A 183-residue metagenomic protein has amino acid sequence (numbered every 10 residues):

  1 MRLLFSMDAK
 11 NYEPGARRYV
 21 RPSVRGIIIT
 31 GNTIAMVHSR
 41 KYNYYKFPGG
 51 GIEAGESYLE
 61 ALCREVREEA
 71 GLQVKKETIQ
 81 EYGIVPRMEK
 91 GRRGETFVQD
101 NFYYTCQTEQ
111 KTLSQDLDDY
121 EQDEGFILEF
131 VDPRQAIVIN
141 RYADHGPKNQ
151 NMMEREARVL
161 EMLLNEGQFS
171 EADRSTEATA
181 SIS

Functional and structural regions predicted by a protein language model:
M1-R25: Acidic, metal-coordinating catalytic segment for phosphate/diphosphate chemistry, firing primarily on the Nudix
A16-V20, G94-D100, Y120-G125: A generic structural micro-feature
I29-E69, Q73: Conserved Nudix-box catalytic region and its N-terminal flanking loop in Nudix hydrolases and closely related
G31-T33, Q107-T112, P133-Q135: Short loop segments at secondary-structure junctions
Q73-G83: A short coil-to-beta-strand element that immediately follows conserved catalytic motifs
R87-Q115, E129: Active-site-adjacent beta-strand/loop module that shapes the phosphate/pyrophosphate-binding cleft
L113-S183: Nudix hydrolase/Nudix homology domain
